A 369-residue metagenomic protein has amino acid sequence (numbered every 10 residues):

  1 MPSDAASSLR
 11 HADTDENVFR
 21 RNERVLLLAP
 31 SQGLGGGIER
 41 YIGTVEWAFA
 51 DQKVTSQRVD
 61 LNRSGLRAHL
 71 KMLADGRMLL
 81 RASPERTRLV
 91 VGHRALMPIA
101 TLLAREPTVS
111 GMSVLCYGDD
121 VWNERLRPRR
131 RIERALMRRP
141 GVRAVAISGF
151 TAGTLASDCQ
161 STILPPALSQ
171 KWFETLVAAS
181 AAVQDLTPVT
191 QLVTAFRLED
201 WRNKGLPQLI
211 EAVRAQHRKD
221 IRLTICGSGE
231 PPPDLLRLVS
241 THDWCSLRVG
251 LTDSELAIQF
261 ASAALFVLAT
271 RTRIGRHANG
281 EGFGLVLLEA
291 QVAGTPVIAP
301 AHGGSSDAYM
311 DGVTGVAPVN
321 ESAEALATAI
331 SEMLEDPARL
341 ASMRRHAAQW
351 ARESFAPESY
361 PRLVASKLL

Functional and structural regions predicted by a protein language model:
R40-T44, E199-A215, P233, E324: A conserved mid-protein helix/loop that constitutes part of the nucleotide-sugar donor-binding site
R139-A182, T187: Donor nucleotide-sugar binding/catalytic pocket of nucleotide-sugar-dependent glycosyltransferases
A182-K204, I210-R214, T224: Conserved donor-binding/catalytic core segment of Leloir-type glycosyltransferases
P233-F260, L265: Nucleotide-activated donor-binding/catalytic signature segment of Leloir-type glycosyltransferases, i.e., the conserved
A261-G280, T295: Acidic donor-binding loop of glycosyltransferase active sites
L287-V292, P296-A299: Short hydrophobic beta-strand element within catalytic cores of glycosyltransferases and related nucleotide-activated
M310-A323, E332-A338: Conserved acidic donor-binding segment of nucleotide-sugar-dependent glycosyltransferases
E332, R339-S354, Y360: A short, well-ordered alpha-helix in the C-terminal region of glycosyltransferases
